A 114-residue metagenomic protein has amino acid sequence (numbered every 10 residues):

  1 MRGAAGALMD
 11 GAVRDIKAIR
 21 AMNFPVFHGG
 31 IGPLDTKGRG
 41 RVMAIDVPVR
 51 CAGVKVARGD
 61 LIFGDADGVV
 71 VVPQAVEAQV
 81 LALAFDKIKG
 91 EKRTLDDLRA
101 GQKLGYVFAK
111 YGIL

Functional and structural regions predicted by a protein language model:
M1-R58, V72-Q102, Y106-L114: Feature captures the catalytic cores and cofactor-binding loops of soluble hydro-lyases/lyases that act on carboxylate
I62-F63: Generic structural signal for buried aliphatic residues
G68-V70: Channel- or pocket-lining gating/hinge segments that regulate access to a cavity or pore
